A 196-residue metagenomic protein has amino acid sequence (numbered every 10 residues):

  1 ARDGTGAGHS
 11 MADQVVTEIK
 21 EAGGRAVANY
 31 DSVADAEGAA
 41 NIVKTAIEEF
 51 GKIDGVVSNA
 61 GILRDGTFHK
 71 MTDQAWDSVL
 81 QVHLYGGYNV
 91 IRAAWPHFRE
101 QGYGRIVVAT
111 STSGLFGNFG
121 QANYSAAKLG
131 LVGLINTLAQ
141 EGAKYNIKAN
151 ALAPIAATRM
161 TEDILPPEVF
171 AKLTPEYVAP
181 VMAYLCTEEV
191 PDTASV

Functional and structural regions predicted by a protein language model:
H9, D13, Y30-K44, D73: The beta1-alpha1 cofactor-binding region of Rossmann-like NAD(H)/NADP(H)-dependent oxidoreductases
I19, T67-F68, A75-D77: Substrate-binding pocket helix/loop in short-chain dehydrogenase/reductase
A22-R25, G38, T45-S58, R64 (+2 more regions): A glycine-rich helix->loop->beta "capping" turn within Rossmann-like NAD(P)(H)-dependent oxidoreductase domains
I91, A127: Active-site helix of classical SDR
F98, F116, V132, T137-I147 (+1 more regions): Active-site-adjacent segment of SDR/Rossmann-fold oxidoreductases
S111: Residue(s) in the substrate-gating loop at a strand-loop-helix junction that position the organic substrate next
A151, V169-V196: C-terminal helical subdomain
